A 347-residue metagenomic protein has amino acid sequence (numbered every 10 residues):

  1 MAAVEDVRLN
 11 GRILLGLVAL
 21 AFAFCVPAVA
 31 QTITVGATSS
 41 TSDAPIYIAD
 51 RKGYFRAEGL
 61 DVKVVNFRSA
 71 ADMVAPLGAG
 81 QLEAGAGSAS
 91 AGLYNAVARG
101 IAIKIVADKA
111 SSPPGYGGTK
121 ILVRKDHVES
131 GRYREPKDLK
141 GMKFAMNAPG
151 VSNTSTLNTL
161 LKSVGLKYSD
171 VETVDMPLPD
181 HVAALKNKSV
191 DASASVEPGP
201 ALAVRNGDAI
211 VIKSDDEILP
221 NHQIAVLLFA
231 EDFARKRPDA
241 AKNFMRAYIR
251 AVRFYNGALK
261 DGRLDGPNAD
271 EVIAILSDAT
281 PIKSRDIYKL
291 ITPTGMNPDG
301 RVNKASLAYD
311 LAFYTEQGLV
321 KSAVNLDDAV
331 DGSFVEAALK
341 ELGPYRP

Functional and structural regions predicted by a protein language model:
A2-L15: Bacterial N-terminal signal peptides that target proteins for export
L15-F22: Sec-dependent N-terminal signal peptides
C25-A30: Sec/Tat signal peptide C-region and signal peptidase I cleavage site
Q31-L166, E172-D175, D191-E197, K213 (+1 more regions): Short, glycine-/small- and polar/acidic-enriched structural segments that line small-molecule recognition paths
M73-V74, G92-L93, H181-A184, G199-P200 (+1 more regions): Short, hydrophobic alpha-helical packing/hinge segments within bilobed ligand-binding/sensory domains
A110-K120, V204, D208-R237, A241 (+3 more regions): Periplasmic-binding protein-like
R235-K321: Secondary-structure end/capping motifs
A308-P347: Conserved C-terminal helix/tail region of periplasmic/extracytoplasmic solute-binding proteins
